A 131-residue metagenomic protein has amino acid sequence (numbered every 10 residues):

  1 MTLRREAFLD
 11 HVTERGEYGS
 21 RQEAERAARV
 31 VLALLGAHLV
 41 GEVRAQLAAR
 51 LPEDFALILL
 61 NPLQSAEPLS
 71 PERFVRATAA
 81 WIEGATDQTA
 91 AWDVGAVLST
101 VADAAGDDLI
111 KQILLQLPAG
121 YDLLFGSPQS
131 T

Functional and structural regions predicted by a protein language model:
M1-H38, G95, S99: The feature marks the first
T2-G19, L69-A85, Q129: Short, flexible domain-boundary/linker segments around small modular repeats
L3, E17, R29, D87-A90 (+5 more regions): A domain-level signal for the structural core that forms small-molecule/cofactor-binding pockets and catalytic centers
V12, A28, A48-L51, T78 (+2 more regions): A general structural motif at alpha-helix termini
R21-E25, G41-A45, D87-A91, D107: Alpha-helix N-cap/helix-initiation sites
A37-S70, A105-T131: Extended intrinsically disordered, low-complexity coil regions enriched in Ser, Thr, Gly, Ala and often Pro
L57-D108: Short, solvent-exposed interaction modules
